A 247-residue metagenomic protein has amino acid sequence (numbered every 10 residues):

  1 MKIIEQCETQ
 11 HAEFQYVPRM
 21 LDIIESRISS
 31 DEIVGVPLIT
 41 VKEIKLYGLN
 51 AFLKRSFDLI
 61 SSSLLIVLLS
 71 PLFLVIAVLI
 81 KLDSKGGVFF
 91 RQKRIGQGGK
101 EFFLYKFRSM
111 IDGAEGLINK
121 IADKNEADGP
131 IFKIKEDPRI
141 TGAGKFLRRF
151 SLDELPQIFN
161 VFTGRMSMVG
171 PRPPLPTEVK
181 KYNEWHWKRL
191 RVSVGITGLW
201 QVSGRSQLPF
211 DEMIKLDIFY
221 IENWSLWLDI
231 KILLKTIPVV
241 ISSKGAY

Functional and structural regions predicted by a protein language model:
M1, Y47-K54, D137-G144, P176 (+2 more regions): Alpha-helical membrane and juxtamembrane elements of multi-pass inner-membrane transport and channel proteins
M1-S70: N-terminal hydrophobic signal-anchor/signal peptide
P18-D22, I28-D31, F89-P138, T197-K215: Short, glycine-rich, amphipathic interfacial segments at transmembrane boundaries or analogous
S26-R27, A114, E178, W185: Short Asp/Glu-rich motifs
N50-L117, F146, N160, L226 (+1 more regions): A hydrophobic, helix-centered structural microdomain
P130-S193, I232-V240: A short, structured surface patch at a secondary-structure boundary
I218-I221: Acyl-group handling in specialized metabolite and lipid biosynthesis
